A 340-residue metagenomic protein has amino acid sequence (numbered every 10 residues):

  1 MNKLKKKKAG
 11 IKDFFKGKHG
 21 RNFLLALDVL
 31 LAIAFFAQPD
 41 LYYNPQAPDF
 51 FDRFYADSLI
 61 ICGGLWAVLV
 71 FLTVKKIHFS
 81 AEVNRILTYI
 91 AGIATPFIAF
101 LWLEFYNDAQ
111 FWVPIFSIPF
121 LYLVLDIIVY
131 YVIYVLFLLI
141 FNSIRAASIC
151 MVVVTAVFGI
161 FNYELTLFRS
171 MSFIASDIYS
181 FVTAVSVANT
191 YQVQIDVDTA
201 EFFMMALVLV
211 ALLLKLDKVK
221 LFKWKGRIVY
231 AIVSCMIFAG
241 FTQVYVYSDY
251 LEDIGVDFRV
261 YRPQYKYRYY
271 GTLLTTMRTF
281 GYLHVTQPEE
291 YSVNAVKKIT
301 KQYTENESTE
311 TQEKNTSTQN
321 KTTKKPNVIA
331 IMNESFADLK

Functional and structural regions predicted by a protein language model:
M1, L69, Y130, A147-A156 (+9 more regions): Aromatic-enriched hydrophobic runs in primary sequence
M1-K7: Short, intrinsically disordered terminal tails adjacent to the first/last structured region
K8-K266: Transmembrane and membrane-interface helices of multi-pass, inner-membrane envelope-modifying transferases
Y245-K340: Soluble catalytic regions of membrane-associated enzymes that act on cell-envelope and secretory-pathway components
